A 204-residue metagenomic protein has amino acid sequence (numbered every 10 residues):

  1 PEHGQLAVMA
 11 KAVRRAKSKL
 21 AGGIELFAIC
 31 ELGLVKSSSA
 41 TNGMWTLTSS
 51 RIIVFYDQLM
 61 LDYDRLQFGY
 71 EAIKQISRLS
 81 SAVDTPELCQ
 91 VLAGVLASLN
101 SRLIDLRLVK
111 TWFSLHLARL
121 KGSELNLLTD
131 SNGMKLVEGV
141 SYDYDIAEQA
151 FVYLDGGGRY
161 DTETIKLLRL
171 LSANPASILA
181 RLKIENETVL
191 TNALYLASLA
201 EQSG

Functional and structural regions predicted by a protein language model:
E2-G204: Non-catalytic alpha-helical scaffolds and adjoining flexible linkers that form interface surfaces for assembly
